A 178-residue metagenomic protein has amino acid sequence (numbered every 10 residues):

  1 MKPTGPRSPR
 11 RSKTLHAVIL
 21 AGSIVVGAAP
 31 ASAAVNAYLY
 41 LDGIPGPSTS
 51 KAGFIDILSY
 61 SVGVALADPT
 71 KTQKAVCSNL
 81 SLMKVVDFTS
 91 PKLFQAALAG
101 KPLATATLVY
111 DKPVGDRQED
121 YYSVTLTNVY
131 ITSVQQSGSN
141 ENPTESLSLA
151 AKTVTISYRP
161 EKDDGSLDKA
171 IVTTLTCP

Functional and structural regions predicted by a protein language model:
M1-R11: N-terminal secretory signal peptides that target proteins for export/translocation
H16-G27: Bacterial N-terminal signal peptides
P30-P178: Glycine-rich, low-complexity intrinsically disordered segments
